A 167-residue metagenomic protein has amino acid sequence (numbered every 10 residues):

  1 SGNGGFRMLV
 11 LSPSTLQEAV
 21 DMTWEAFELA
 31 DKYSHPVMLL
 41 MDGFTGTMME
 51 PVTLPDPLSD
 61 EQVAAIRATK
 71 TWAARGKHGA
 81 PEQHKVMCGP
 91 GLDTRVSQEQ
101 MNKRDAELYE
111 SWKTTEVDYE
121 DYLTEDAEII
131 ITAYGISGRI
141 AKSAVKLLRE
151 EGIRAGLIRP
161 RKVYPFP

Functional and structural regions predicted by a protein language model:
S1, A19, L29-P36, R104-S111 (+2 more regions): Change "in soluble alpha/beta enzymes" to "in soluble alpha/beta proteins
S1-G43: Conserved thiamine diphosphate
L16-Q17, F44-G46, Y134-I140, Y164: Gly/Ser/Thr-rich loops at beta-strand to alpha-helix junctions that form or flank small-molecule/cofactor-binding
W24-L29, L54-P57, S143-R154: Short, solvent-exposed amphipathic alpha-helical segments in soluble enzyme and RNA/protein-processing domains
S34-D121: Conformationally flexible catalytic loops at phosphate/diphosphate-handling active centers
D118, T124-R154, F166-P167: Redox- and metal-dependent alpha/beta enzyme cores, enriched for Fe-S-associated oxidoreductases and cofactor-handling
R159-P167: Metallocofactor- and cofactor-centric catalytic cores in central/energy metabolism, strongly enriched
